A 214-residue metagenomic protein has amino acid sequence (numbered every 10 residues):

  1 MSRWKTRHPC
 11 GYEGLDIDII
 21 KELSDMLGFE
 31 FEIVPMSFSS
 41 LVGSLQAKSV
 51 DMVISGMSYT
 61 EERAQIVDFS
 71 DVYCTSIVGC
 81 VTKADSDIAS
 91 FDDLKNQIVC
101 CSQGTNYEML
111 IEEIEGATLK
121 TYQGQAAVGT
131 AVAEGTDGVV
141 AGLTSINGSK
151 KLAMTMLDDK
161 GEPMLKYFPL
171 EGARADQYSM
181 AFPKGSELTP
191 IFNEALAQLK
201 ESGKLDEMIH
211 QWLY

Functional and structural regions predicted by a protein language model:
M1-M57: Extracytoplasmic small-molecule ligand-binding "clamshell" domains of the periplasmic binding protein/Venus flytrap
L23, L45-Q46, L94, A131-G135 (+2 more regions): Hydrophobic residues within well-ordered alpha-helices
G28-E30, Q46-S55, Q97-I98, E134-G148: Alpha-to-beta junction loops
E30-S37, C101, A117-Q125: Short beta-strand-to-loop elements that line the ligand-binding cleft of bilobed periplasmic-binding protein-like
M57-Q65, L110-E113, G138-R174: A ligand-binding cleft/hinge motif common to bilobed small-molecule-binding domains
C74-T82, I146, L157-A197, L213-Y214: Periplasmic-binding protein-like
T82-V99: Flexible hinge/capping segments at coil-to-helix
E108-Q123, K160-P169, E194-Y214: Ligand-binding clefts/hinges and TM-proximal coupling segments of bilobed small-molecule sensing domains
